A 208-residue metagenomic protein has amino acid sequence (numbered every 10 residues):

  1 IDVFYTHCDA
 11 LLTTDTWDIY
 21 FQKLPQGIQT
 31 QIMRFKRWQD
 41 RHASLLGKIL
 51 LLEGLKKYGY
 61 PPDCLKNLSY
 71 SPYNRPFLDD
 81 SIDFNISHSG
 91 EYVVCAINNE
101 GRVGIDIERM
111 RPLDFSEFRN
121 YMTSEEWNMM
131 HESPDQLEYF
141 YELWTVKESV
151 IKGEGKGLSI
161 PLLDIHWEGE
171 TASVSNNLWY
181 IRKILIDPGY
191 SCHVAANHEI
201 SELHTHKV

Functional and structural regions predicted by a protein language model:
I1-V208: Core catalytic alpha/beta fold that binds nucleotide/phospho-ligands
